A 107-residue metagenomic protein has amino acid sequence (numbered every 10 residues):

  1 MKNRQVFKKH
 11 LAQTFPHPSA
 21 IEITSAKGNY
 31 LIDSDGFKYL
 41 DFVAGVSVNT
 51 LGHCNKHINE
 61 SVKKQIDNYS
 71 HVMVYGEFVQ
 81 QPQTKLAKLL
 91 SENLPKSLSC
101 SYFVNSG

Functional and structural regions predicted by a protein language model:
M1-K27, A44, N68, P82-Q83: Active-site-adjacent loop/helix segments that line or gate small-molecule/cofactor pockets in enzymes
K9, K38-G107: Glycine-rich loop-to-alpha-helix module at the N-terminal edge of alpha/beta enzyme cores
D33-S34: Short, acidic, Ser/Thr-enriched surface-loop or helix-capping motifs
